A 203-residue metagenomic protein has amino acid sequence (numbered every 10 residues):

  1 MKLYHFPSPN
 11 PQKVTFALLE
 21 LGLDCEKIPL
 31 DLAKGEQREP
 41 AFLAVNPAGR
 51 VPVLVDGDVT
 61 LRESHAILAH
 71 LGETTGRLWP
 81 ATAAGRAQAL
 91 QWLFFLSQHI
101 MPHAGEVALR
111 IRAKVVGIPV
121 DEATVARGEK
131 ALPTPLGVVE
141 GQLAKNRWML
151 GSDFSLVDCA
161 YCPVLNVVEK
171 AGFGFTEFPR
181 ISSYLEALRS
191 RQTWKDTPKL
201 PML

Functional and structural regions predicted by a protein language model:
M1-R127, E140: GST-like domain detector, emphasizing the conserved glutathione-binding G-site in the N-terminal thioredoxin-like
I28, S64, F178, P198-K199: Residue-level detector of family-conserved "landmark" positions at structurally sensitive sites
L32-A33, V157, S182, M202: Conserved beta-strand edge residues that scaffold enzyme active sites
A48, T74, K145-N146, R191: Structured helix-beta-strand junction loops
G72, V164-L165, P198: Active-site-flanking alpha-helical
P80, A84, L96-S190: GST-like fold's C-terminal all-alpha helical module
Y184-L203: Long hydrophobic alpha-helical segments typical of transmembrane helices together with their membrane-interfacial
